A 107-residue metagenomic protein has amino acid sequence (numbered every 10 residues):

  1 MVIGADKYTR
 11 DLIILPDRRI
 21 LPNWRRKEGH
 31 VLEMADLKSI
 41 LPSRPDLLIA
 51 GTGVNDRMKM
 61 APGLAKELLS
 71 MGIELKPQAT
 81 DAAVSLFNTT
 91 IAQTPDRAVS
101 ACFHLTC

Functional and structural regions predicted by a protein language model:
M1-L32, P42, A92-C107: Non-catalytic interface/targeting segments
P22, D56-M60, L86: Short active-site-adjacent helix-start/loop capping segments
E33-I40, L86: Short, charged beta->alpha transition segments
P45-Q78: Mid-chain, well-packed structural core segment of small domains
V54, D81, L105-C107: Acidic, glycine-rich active-site loops and adjacent beta-strand->loop/helix elements that engage anionic groups
G63, T89-T90: Active-site-proximal loop->helix
T80-L86: Short acidic loop-to-helix transition motifs that present clustered carboxylates
